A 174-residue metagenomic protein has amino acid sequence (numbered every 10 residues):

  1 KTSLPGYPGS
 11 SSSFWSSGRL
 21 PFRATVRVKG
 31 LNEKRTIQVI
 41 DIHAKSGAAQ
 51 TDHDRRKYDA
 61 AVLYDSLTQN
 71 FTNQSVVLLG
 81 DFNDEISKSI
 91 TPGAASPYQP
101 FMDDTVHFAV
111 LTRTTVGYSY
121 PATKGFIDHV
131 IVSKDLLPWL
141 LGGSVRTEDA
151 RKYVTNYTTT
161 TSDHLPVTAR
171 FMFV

Functional and structural regions predicted by a protein language model:
K1-T36, A44: Structured beta-strand-rich core segments of catalytic domains in phosphoester-bond hydrolases
S3, G9-G18, D65-V77, D84-V174: Metal-dependent phosphoester-hydrolase catalytic domains
P21, D41, K57-Y64, D128: Extracytoplasmic/secreted envelope proteins and their assembly/folding machinery, especially bacterial periplasmic
T36-I40, R170: A fold-wide structural signal in alpha/beta-hydrolase
D41, L78-L79: Generic enzyme active-site microenvironment
H43-K45, F82-E85: Catalytic metal-binding/acid-base residues of hydrolase active sites
Q50-Q74: A long, amphipathic alpha-helix that forms part of the scaffold/cap immediately adjacent to metal-dependent active
